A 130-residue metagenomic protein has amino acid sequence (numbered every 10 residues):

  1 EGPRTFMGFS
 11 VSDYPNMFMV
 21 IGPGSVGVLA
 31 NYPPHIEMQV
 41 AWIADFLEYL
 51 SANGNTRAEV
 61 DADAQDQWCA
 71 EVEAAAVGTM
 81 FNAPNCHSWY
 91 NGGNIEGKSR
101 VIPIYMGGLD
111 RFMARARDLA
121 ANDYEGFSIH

Functional and structural regions predicted by a protein language model:
E1-G8: Central helical "cap/lid" subdomain
T5, F18-H130: C-terminal, flexible cofactor-proximal segment of oxidoreductases
Y14-N16: Short glycine-/polar-rich loops that comprise or flank the Walker A/P-loop and associated switch/sensor motifs
